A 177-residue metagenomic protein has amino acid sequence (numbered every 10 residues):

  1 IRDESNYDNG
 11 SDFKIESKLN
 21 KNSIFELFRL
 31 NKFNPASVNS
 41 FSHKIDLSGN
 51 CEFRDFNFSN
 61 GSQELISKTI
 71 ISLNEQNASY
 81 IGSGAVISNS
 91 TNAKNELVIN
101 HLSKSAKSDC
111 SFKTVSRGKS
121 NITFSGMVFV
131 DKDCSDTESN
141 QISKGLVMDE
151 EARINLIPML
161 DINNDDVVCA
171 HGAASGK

Functional and structural regions predicted by a protein language model:
I1-K177: Conserved beta-strand/loop scaffold segments within soluble protein domains that form the structured core and edges
